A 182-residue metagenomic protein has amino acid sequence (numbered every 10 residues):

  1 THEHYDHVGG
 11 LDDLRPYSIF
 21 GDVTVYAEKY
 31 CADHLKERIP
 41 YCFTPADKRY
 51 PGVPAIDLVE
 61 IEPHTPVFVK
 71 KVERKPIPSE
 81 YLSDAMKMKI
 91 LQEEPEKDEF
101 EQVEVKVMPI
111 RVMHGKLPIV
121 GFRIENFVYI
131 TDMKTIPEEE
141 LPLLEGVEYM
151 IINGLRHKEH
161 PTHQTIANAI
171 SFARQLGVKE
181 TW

Functional and structural regions predicted by a protein language model:
T1-I130: Binuclear metal-dependent hydrolase catalytic cores
T135-W182: Cap/insert and terminal regions of metallo-dependent hydrolase folds
